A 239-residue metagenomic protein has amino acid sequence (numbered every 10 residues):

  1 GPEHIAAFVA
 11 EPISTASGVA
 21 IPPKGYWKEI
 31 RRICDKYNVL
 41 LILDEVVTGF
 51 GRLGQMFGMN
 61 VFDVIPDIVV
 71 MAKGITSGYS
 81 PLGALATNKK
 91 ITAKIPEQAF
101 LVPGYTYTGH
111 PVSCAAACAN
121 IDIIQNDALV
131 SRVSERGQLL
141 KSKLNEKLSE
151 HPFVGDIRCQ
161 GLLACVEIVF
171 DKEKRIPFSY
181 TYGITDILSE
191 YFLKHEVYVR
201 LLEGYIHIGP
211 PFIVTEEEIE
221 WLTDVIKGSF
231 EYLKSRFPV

Functional and structural regions predicted by a protein language model:
G1-V239: Conserved N-terminal phosphate-binding loop of PLP-dependent enzymes in the Aspartate aminotransferase
